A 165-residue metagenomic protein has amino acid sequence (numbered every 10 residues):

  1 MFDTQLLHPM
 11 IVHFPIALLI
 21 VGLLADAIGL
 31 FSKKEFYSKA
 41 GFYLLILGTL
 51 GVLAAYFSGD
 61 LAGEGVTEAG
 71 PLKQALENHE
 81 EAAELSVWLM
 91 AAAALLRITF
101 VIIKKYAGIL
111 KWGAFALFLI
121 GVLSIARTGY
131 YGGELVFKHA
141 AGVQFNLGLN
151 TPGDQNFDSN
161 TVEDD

Functional and structural regions predicted by a protein language model:
M1-D165: Polytopic transmembrane helical bundles with strong interfacial aromatic enrichment
